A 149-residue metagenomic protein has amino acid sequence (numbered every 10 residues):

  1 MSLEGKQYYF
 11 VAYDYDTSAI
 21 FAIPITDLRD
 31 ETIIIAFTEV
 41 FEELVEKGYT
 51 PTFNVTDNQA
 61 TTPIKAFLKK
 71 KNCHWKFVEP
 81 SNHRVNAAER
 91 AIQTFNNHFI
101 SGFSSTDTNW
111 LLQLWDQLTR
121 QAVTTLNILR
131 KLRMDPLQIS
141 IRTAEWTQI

Functional and structural regions predicted by a protein language model:
M1-N97, L132-I149: Retroviral integrase
T94-T106: A polyampholytic, Gly/Pro-enriched intrinsically disordered region
S104-I149: Charged, gly/pro-enriched flexible loop segments at helix/strand junctions
